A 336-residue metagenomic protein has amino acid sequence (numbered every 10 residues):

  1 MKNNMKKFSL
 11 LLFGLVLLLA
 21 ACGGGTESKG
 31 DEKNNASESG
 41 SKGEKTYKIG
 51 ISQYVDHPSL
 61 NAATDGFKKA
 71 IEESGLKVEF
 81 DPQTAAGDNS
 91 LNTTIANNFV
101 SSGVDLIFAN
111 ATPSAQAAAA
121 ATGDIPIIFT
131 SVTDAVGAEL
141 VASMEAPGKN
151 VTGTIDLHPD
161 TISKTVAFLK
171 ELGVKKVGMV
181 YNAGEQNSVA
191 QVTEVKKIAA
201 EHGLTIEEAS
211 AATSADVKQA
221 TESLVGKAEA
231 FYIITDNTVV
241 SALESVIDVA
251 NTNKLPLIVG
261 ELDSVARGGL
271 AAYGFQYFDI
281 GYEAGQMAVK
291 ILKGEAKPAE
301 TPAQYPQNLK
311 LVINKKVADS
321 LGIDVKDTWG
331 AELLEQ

Functional and structural regions predicted by a protein language model:
M1-S28: Sec-dependent N-terminal signal peptides of Gram-positive bacterial secreted proteins and lipoproteins
C22-G43: Bacterial lipoprotein signal-peptidase II cleavage site
K45-S59, V174-N182, F231-Y232: Short beta-strand segments enriched in small/hydrophobic residues
I49, F67, T152-H202, P302-V317: An alpha-beta-alpha
E79-S101, S210-L224: Structural motif
T84-A142, D236-N251: Beta-alpha junction/loop-to-helix N-cap segments that form part of ligand/metal-binding clefts
A135-K176, Q276-A296: Hydrophobic alpha-helical segments within soluble ligand-binding/sensing domains
K293-Q336: Hinge/cleft segment of the Venus flytrap/periplasmic-binding protein
